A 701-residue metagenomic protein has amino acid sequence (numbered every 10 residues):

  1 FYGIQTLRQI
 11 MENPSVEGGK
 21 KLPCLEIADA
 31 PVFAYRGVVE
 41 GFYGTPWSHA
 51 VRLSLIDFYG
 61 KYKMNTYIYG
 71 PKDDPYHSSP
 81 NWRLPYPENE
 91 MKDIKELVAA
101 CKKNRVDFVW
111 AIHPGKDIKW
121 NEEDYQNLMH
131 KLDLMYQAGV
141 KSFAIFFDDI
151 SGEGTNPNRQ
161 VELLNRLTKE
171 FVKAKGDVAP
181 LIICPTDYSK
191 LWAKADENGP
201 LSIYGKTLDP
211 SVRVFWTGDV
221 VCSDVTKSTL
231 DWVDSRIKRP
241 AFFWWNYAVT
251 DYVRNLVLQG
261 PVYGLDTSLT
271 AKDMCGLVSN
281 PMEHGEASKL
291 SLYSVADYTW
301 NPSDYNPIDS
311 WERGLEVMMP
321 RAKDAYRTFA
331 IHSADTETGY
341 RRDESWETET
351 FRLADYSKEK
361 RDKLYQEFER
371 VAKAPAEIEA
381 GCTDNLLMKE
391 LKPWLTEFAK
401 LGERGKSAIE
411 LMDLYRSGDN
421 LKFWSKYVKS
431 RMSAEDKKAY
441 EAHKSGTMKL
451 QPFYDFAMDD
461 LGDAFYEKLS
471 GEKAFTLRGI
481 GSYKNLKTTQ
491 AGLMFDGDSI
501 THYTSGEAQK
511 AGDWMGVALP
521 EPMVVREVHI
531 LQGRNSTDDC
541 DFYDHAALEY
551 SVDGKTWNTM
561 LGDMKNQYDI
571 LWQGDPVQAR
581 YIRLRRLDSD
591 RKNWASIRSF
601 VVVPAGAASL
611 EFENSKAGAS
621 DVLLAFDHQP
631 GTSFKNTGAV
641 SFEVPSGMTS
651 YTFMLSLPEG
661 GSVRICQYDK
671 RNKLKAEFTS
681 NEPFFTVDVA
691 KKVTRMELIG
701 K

Functional and structural regions predicted by a protein language model:
F1-K131, Q137-K141, K173: Feature activates predominantly on carbohydrate-active enzymes
S15, F42, P80, K131 (+2 more regions): Catalytic-core regions of glycoside hydrolase
I68, A144-F146, V278: Conserved beta-strand positions in the central sheet of alpha/beta enzyme cores
N306-R478: C-terminal functional modules
E467-V525, L531-H545, G554, G562-D563 (+5 more regions): Disordered, acidic Ser/Thr/Pro-rich linker "stalks" and the adjacent N-terminal cap of the next globular domain
D569-R580, T686-K692: Short, surface-exposed tryptophan/glycine-enriched loops that mediate extracellular molecular recognition
A579-R583, T652, R695-E697: Short, conserved beta-strand segments of beta-strand-rich sandwich/propeller modules, principally
R585-K592, L698-G700: Short beta-strand-plus-loop segments that form exposed binding edges in beta-rich domains
